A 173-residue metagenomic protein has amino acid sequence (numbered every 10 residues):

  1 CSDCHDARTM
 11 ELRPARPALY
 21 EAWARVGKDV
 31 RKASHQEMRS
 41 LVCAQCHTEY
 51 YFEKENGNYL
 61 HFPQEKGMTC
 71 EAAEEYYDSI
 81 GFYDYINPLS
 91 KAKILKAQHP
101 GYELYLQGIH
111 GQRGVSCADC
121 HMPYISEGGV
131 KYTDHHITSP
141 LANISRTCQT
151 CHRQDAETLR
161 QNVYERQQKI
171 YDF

Functional and structural regions predicted by a protein language model:
C1-S2: Alpha-solenoid helical-repeat scaffolds
D6-D119, P123-F173: Primarily the internal scaffold of c-type cytochrome electron-transfer domains, especially repeated/multiheme c-type
